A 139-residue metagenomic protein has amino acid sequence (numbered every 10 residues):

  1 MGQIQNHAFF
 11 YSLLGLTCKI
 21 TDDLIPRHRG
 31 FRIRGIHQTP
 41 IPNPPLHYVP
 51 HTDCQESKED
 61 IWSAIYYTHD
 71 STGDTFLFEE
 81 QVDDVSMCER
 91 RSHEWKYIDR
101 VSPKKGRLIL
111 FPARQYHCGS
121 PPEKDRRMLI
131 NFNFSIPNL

Functional and structural regions predicted by a protein language model:
M1-R107, H117-L139: Fe(II)/2-oxoglutarate oxygenase catalytic core
